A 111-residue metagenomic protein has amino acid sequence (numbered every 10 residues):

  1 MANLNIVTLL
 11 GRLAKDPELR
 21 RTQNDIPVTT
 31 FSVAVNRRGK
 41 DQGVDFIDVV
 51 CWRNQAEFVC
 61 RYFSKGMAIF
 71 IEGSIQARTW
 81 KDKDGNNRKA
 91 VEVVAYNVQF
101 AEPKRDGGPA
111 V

Functional and structural regions predicted by a protein language model:
M1-V111: Single-stranded nucleic acid-binding surfaces, predominantly the OB-fold ssDNA-binding core
